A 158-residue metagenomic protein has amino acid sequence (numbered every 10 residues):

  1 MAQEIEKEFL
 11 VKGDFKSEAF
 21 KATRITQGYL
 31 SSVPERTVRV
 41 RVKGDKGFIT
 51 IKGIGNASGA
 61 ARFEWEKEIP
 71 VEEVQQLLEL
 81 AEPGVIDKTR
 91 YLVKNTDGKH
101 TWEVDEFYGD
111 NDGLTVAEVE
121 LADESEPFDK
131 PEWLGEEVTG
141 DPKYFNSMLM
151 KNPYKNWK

Functional and structural regions predicted by a protein language model:
M1-K158: Phosphate-end processing signature that detects enzymes handling 5′-triphosphorylated RNA and polyphosphate
